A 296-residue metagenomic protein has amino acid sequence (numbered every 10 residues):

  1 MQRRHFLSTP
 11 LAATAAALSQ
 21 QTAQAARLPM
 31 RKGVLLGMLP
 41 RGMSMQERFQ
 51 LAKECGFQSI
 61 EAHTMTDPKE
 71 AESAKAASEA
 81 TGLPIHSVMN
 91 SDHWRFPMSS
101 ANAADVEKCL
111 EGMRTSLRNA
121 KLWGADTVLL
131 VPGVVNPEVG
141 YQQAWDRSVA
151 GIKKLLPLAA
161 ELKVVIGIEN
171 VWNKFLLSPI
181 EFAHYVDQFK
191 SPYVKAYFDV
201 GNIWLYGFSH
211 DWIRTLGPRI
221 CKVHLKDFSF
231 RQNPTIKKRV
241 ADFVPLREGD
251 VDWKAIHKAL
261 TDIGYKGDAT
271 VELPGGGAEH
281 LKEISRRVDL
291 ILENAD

Functional and structural regions predicted by a protein language model:
Q2-L18, Q24-G33, M38, G42-K53 (+1 more regions): Histidine-acidic metal/acid-base catalytic patches
P10-L18, D67, A80, S99-K195 (+3 more regions): Active-site acidic/histidine proton-transfer and metal-coordination neighborhood in alpha/beta enzyme cores
A26-L36, S87-M98, V134-V135: N-terminal small/glycine-rich loop or linker at the start of catalytic domains across soluble metabolic enzymes
M38-P40, T64-T66, S91-W94, P132-N136 (+4 more regions): Active-site-proximal loop/turn and secondary-structure-junction residues that shape catalytic pockets, frequently
F57, A120, A125, I220 (+1 more regions): A structural motif
S59, G167-E169, Y197, T270: Generic enzyme active-site microenvironment
E61, S87, L129, C221-H224 (+1 more regions): Conserved beta-strand positions in the central sheet of alpha/beta enzyme cores
P68-E72: Active-site-adjacent beta->alpha loops and helix N-cap segments on the catalytic face of soluble alpha/beta enzymes
